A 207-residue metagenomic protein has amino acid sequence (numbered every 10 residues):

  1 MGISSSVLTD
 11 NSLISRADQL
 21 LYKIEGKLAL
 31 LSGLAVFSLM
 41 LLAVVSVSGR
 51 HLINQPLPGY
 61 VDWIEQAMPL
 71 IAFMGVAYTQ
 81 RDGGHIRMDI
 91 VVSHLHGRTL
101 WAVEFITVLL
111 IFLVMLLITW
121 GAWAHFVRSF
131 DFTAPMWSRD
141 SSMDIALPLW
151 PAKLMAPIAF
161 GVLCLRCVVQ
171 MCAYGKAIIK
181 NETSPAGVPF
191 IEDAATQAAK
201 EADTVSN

Functional and structural regions predicted by a protein language model:
M1-N207: Alpha-helical transmembrane segments and membrane-interface helix-loop junctions in multi-pass membrane proteins
